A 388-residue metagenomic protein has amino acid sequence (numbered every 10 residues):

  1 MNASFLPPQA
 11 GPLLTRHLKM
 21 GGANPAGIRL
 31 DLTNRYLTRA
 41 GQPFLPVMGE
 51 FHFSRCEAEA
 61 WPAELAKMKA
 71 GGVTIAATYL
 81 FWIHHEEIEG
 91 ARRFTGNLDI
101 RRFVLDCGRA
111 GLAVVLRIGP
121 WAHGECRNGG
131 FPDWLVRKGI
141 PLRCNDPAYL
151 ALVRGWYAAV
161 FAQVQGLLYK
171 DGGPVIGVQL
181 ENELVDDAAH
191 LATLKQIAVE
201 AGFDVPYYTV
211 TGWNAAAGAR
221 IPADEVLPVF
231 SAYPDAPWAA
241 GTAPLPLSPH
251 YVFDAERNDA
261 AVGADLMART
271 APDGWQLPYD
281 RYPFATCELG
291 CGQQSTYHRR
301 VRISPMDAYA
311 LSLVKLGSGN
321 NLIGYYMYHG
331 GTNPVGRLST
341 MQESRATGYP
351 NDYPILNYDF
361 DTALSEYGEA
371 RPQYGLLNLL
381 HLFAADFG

Functional and structural regions predicted by a protein language model:
M1-I75: N-terminal carbohydrate-binding accessory modules
A3-P12, K138, Y149-L167, D171-Q179 (+5 more regions): Carbohydrate-binding surfaces of carbohydrate-active enzymes
L45-A58, F81-D99, L135-G155, P174-A188 (+3 more regions): The substrate-binding groove and active-site-proximal loops of carbohydrate-active enzymes, especially glycoside
V47-G49, A76-T78, V114-I118, I176-L180 (+5 more regions): Hydrophobic faces of well-ordered beta-strands that scaffold small-molecule active sites in alpha/beta enzyme cores
W61-N128, D133, K195-E200: Aromatic-lined substrate-binding rim segments of carbohydrate-active enzymes
G90-L98, R109, P120-C144, A158 (+5 more regions): Aromatic- and acidic-residue-enriched segments that line the glycan-binding/catalytic groove of carbohydrate-active
E183-F203, T211-D254, G331-S339: Substrate-binding cleft/loops of secretory-pathway carbohydrate-active enzymes
A219-Y297, Y353, L364: Glycoside hydrolase catalytic-domain groove-lining segments
